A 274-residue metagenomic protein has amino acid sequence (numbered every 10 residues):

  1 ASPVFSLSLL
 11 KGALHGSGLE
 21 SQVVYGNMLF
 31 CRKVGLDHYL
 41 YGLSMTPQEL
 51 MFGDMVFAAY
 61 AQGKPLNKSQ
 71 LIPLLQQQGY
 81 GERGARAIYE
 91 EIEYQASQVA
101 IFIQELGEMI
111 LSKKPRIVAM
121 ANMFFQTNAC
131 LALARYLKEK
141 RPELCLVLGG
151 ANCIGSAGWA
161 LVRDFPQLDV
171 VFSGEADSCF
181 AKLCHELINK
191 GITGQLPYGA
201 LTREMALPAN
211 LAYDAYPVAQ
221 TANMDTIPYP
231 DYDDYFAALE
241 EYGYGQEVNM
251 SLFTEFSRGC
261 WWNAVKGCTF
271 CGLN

Functional and structural regions predicted by a protein language model:
A1: Nucleotide-activated donor-dependent transferases that construct or modify glycoconjugates
S6, L10-R32, E91-V218: Glycine-rich beta-alpha loop elements in corrinoid/cobalamin-binding modules across cobalamin-dependent enzymes
Q22-I103: Conserved N-terminal ligand/cofactor-binding loop architecture of enzyme catalytic domains
V34-D37, D214, K266: Short aromatic-enriched loop/helix-cap "lid" or pocket-rim segments at secondary-structure transitions that line
K68, A85, A96, D177-F180 (+3 more regions): Alpha-helix initiation and N-capping motif
L74, F102, M109, L183-E186 (+3 more regions): Residues that form generic nucleotide/phosphate-binding pockets
R83-Y89, S112-K114, C268-N274: Short glycine/proline-rich turn/loop motifs
T221-N274: Radical SAM [4Fe-4S] cluster-binding motif and immediate context
